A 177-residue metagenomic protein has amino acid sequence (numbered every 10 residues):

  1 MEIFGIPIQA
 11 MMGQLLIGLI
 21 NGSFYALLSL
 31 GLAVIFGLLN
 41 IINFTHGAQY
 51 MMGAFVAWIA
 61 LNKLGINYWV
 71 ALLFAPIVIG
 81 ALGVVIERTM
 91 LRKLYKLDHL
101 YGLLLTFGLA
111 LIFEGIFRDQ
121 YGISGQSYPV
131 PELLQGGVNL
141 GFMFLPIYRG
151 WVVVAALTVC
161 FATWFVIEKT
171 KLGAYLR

Functional and structural regions predicted by a protein language model:
M1-L39, F44-R177: Small-residue-rich transmembrane alpha-helical segments that form helix-helix packing/gating elements in polytopic
